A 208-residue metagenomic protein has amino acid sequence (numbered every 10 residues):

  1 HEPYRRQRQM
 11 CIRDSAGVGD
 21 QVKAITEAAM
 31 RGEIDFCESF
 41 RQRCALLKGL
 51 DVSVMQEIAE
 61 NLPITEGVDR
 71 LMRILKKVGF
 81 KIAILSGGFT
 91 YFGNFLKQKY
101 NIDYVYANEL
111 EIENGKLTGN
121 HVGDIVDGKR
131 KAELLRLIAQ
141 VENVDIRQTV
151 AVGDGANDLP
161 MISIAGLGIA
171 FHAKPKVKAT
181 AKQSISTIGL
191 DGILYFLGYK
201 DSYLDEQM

Functional and structural regions predicted by a protein language model:
H1-I12: Single conserved hydrophobic/aromatic residue that forms the stacking wall/gate of nucleotide- or nucleobase-binding
R13-I74: A metal-dependent, Asp-based hydrolase signature
Q56-M208: C-terminal cap/substrate-recognition subdomain and adjoining C-terminal extension of metal-dependent phosphatase-like
